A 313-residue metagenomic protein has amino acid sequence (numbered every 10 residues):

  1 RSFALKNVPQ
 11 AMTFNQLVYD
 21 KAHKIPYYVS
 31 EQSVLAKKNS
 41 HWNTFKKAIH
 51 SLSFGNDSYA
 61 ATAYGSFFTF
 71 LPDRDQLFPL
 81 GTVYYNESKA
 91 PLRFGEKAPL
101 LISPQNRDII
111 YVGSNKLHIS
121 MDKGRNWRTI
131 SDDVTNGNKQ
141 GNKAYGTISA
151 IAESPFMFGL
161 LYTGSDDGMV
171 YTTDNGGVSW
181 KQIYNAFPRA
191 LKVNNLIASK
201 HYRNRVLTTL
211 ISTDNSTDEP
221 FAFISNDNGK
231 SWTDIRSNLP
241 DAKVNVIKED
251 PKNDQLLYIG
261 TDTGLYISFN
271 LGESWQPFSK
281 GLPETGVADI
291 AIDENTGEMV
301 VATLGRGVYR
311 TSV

Functional and structural regions predicted by a protein language model:
R1-V313: Beta-propeller blade termini and top-face loops
